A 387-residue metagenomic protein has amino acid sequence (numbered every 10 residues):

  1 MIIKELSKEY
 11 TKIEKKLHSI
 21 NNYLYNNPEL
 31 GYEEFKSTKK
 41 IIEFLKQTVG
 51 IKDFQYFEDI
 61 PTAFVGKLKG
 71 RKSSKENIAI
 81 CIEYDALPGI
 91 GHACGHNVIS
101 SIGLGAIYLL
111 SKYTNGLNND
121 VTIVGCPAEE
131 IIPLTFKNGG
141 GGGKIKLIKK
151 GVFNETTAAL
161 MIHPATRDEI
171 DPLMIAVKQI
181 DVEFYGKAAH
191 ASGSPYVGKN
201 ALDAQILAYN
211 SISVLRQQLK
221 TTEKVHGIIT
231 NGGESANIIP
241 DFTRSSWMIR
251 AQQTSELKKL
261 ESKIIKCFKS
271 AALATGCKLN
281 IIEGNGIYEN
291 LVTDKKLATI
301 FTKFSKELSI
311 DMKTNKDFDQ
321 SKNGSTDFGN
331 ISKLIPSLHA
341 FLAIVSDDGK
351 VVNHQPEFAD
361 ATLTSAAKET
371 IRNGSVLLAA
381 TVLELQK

Functional and structural regions predicted by a protein language model:
I2-T122: Acidic/His- and Gly-rich active-site-bordering loop/insert found across diverse amide/peptide-bond hydrolases
I3-L6, Y10-L17, E34, T38 (+13 more regions): Generic structural signal for well-ordered, non-membrane alpha-helical segments in soluble metabolic enzymes
N26-N27, T122, A128-L134, K187-S194 (+2 more regions): Active-site-proximal beta-alpha loop/turn segments in soluble metabolic enzymes
V65-L68, D85-A93, N97-V98, L104 (+2 more regions): Histidine/acidic-residue-rich, glycine-tolerant segments that coordinate divalent metal ions
A79-C81, I180-Y185, H339-I344: Non-cysteine beta-strand/loop elements that form the S-adenosyl-L-methionine
I206-K387: Metal-dependent amide/peptide-bond hydrolase catalytic core, centered on the "pita-bread" metallohydrolase fold
